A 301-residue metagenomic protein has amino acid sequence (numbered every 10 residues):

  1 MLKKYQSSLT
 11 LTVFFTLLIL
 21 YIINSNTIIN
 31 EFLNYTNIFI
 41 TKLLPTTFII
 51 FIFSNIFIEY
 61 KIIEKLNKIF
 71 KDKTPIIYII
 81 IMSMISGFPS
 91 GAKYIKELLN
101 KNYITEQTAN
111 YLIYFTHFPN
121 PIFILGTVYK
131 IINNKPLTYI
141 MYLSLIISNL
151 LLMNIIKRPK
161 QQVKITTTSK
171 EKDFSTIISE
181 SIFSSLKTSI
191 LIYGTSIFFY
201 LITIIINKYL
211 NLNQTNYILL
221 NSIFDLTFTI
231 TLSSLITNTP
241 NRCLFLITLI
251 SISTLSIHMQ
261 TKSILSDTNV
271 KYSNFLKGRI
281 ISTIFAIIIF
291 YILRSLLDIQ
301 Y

Functional and structural regions predicted by a protein language model:
M1-T12: N-terminal membrane topogenic signal
L11-Y21, I50-N55, V128, L145-I156 (+2 more regions): Hydrophobic core segments of alpha-helical transmembrane domains in multi-pass membrane transport and ion-translocation
L17-K93, S175-S233, Q300: Membrane-embedded alpha-helical segments and adjacent helix-loop junctions characteristic of multi-pass solute
Y35-L43, N67-F70, S144, L246-T248 (+1 more regions): Entry/N-cap segments of selected transmembrane alpha helices and their immediately preceding amphipathic helices
F70-N133, L220-I236, C243-S266: Alpha-helical membrane segments and immediately flanking helix-loop junctions that form or couple to the substrate/ion
Y103-I156, I264-I289: Membrane-core helix-loop-helix motifs of multi-pass transport proteins
P159-F183: Intrinsically disordered, low-complexity non-transmembrane regions of multi-pass membrane transporters
Y291-Y301: Juxtamembrane boundary at the C-terminal end of a transmembrane helix
